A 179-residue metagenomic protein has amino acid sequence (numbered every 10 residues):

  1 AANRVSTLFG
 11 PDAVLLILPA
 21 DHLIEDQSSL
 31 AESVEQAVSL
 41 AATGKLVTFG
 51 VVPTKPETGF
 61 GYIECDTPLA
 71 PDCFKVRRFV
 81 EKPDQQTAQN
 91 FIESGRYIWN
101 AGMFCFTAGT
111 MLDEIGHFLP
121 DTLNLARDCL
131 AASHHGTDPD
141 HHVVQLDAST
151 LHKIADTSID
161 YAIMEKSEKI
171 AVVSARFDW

Functional and structural regions predicted by a protein language model:
A1-P68, F106, L112-F118: Conserved beta-loop-beta/alpha segment of the NTase-like Rossmann-fold superfamily that binds/positions NTPs
F60-W179: Catalytic core of tubulin tyrosine ligase-like
